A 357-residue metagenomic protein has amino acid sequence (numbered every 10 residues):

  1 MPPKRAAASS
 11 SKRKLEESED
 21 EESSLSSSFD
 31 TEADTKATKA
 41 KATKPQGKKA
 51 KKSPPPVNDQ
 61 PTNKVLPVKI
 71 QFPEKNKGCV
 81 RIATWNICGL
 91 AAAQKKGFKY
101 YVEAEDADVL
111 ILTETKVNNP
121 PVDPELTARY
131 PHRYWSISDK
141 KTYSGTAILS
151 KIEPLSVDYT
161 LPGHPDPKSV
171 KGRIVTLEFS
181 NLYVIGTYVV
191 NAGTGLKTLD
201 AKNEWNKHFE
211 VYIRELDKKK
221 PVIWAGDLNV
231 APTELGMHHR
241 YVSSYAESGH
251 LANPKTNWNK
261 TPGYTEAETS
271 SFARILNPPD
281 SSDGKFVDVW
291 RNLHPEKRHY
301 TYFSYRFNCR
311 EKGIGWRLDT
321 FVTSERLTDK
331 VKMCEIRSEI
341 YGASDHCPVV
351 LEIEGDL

Functional and structural regions predicted by a protein language model:
P2-A128, H132, S138-S144, L357: N-terminal, active-site-proximal structural segment of metallo-dependent hydrolase catalytic domains
C79-C88, N181-T194, A225: Active-site-proximal beta-strand elements of phosphoester/diester hydrolases
W85-N86, V102-P121, V184, I213-L235 (+3 more regions): Active-site beta-strand/loop signature of hydrolases that rely on acidic residues for catalysis
T115-V117, P121-T194: Structured beta-strand-rich core segments of catalytic domains in phosphoester-bond hydrolases
K141-V157, C309-K330: Conserved beta strand-loop-helix elements of the APE1-like EEP
P162-P165, V189-N206, E210, K255-T261: Surface-exposed cleft-lining segments at the edges of enzyme active sites
K207-K312: Metal-dependent phosphoesterases centered on the DNase I-like endonuclease/exonuclease/phosphatase
E335-L357: Surface polyanion/phosphate-binding segment centered on an Asp-His-Pro turn
